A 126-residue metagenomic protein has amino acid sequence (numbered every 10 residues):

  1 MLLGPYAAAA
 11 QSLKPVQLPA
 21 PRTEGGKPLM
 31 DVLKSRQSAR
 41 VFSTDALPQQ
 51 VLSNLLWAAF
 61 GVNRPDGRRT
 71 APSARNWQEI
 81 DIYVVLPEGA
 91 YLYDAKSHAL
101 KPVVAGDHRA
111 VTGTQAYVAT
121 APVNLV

Functional and structural regions predicted by a protein language model:
L2-A8: C-terminal segment of classical bacterial N-terminal signal peptides
A9-A121: N-terminal amphipathic, basic helical "cap/leader" segment at the start of enzyme domains
